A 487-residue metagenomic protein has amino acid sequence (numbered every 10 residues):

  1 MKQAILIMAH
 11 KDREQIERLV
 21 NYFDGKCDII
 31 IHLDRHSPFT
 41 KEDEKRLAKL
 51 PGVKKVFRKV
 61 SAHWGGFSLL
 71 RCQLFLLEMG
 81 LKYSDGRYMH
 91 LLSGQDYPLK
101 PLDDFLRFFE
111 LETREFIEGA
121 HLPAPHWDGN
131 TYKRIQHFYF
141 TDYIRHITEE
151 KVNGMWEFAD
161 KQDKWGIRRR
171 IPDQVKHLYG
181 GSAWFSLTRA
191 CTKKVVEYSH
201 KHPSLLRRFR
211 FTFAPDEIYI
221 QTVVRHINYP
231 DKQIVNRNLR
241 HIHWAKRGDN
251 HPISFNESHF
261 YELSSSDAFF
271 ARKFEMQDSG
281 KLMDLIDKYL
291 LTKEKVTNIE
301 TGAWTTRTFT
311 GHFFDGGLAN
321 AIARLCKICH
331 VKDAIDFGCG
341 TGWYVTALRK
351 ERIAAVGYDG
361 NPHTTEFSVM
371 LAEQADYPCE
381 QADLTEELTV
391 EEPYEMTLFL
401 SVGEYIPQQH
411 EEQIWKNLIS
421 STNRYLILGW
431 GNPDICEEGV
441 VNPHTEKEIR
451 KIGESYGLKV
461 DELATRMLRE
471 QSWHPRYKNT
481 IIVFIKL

Functional and structural regions predicted by a protein language model:
M1-V296: ER/Golgi luminal nucleotide-sugar-dependent glycosyltransferases, focusing on the catalytic module
F23-D24, I419-S421: Short, conserved loop/helix-junction motifs that constitute active-site signature segments in enzyme catalytic cores
D28, R424-I427: Short glycine-centered segments of the SAM/dcSAM-binding site in methyltransferase folds
K82-R87, C329, V390-E392: Glycine-rich phosphate-binding loop signature in dinucleotide/nucleotide-binding domains
R87, K332, E395, R424: Conserved acidic residues
T297-T389, I406-Q413, N417, L426-L487: Class I (Rossmann-like) S-adenosyl-L-methionine-dependent methyltransferase catalytic domain, capturing the SAM-binding
L398: A conserved beta-strand element that flanks and buttresses the S-adenosyl-L-methionine
S401-Y405: Short catalytic micro-motifs in class I SAM-dependent methyltransferases
